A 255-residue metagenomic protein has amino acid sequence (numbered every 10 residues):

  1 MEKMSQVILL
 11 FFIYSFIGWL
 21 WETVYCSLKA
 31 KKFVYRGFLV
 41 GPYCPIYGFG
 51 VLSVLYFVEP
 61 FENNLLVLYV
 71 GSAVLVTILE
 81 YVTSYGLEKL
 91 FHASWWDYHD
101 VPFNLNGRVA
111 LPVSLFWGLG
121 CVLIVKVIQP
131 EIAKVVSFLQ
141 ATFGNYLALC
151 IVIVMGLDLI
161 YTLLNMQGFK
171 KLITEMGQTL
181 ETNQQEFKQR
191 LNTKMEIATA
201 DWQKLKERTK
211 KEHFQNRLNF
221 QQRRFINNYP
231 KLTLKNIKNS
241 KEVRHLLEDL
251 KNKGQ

Functional and structural regions predicted by a protein language model:
M1-Q255: Aromatic-rich, lipid-facing transmembrane alpha helices and their immediate juxtamembrane interface loops in integral
